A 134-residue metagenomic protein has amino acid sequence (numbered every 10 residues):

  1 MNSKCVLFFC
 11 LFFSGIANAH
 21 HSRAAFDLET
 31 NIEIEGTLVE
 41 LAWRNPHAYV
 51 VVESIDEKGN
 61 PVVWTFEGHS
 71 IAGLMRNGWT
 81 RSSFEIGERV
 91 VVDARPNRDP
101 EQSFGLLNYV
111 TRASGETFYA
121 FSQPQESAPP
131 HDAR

Functional and structural regions predicted by a protein language model:
S14-I16: N-terminal signal peptide c-region/cleavage motif recognized by signal peptidases
A19-D27: Cleaved targeting-peptide boundary
G36-L38: Conserved hydrophobic positions within beta-strands
R44-S54: Short aromatic-glycine-enriched beta-strand elements
E67-R76: Short, structured beta-strand/loop micro-motifs enriched in basic residues and often containing a Trp
R76-V92: Short nucleic-acid-contacting surface segments enriched for D/E, G, S/T with interspersed K/R
N97-S122: OB-fold/S1-family single-stranded nucleic acid-binding modules
E116-R134: Extended, charge-rich, solvent-exposed interface segments
